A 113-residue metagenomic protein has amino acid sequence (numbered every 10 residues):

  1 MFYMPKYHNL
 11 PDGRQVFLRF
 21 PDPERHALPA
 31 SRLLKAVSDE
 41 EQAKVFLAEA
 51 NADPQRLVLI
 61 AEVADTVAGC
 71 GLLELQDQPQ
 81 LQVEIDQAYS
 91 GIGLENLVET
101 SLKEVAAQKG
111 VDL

Functional and structural regions predicted by a protein language model:
M1-P5, P54-Q55: A short, compositionally biased
H8-N9, A61: Short aromatic-centered micro-motifs
N9-A30: A short beta-loop-alpha structural element at the N-terminal edge of CoA-dependent acyl/N-acetyltransferase catalytic
A36-Q82, D86-A88: Acetyl-CoA-dependent GNAT
E49, S101-V105: A generic secondary-structure signal
Y89, G93-S101: Conserved acetyl-CoA pyrophosphate-binding loop and the N-cap/start of the following alpha-helix in GNAT-like
A106-L113: Conserved GNAT acetyl-CoA-binding A-motif
